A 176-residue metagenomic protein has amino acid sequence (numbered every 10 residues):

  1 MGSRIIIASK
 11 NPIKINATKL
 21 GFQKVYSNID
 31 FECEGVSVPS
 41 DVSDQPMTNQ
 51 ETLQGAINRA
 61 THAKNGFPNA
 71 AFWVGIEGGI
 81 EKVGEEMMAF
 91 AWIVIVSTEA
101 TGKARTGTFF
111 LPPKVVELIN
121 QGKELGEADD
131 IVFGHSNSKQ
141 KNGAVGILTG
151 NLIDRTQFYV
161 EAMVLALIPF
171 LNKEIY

Functional and structural regions predicted by a protein language model:
G2-N69: N-terminal polybasic phosphate/anion-binding patch
D44-Y176: Anionic-ligand binding patches
